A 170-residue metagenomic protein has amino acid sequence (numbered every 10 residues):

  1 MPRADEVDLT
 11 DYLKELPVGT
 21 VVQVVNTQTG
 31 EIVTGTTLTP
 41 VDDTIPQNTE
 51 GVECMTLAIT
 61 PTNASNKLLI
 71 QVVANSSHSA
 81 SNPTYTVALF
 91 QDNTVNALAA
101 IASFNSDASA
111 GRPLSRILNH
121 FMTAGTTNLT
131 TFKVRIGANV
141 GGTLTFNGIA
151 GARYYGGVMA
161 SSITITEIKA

Functional and structural regions predicted by a protein language model:
M1-L38: Glycine-rich, low-complexity segments
T37-T44, P61-A170: Terminal beta-strand-rich extracellular "head" domains that mediate receptor/glycan or other ligand binding
G51-E53: Short, solvent-exposed loop/turn segments enriched in Ser/Thr/Gly
M55-I59: Extended, low-complexity regulatory regions
